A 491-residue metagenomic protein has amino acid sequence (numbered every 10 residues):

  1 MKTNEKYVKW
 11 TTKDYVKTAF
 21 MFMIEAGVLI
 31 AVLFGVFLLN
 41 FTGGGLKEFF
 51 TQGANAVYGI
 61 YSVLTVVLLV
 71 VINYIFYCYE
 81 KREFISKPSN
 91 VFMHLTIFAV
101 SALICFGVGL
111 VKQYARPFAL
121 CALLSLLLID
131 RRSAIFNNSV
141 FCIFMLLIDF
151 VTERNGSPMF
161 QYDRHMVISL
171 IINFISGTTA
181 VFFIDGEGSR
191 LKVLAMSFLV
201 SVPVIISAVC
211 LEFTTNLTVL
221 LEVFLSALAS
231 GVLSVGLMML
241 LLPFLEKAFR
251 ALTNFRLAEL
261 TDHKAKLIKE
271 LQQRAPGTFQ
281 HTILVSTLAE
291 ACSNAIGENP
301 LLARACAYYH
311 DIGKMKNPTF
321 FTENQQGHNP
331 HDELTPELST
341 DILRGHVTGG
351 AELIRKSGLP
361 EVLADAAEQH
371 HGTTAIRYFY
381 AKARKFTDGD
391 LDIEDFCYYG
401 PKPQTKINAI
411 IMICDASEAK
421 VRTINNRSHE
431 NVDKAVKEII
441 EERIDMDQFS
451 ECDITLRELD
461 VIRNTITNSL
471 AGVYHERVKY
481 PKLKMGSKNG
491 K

Functional and structural regions predicted by a protein language model:
T3-H94, V204: Membrane topogenic helices and adjacent juxtamembrane segments
L33, L68-L110, A122-L217: Short helix-perturbing small/polar motifs within transmembrane alpha-helices
N55-V67, H165-N173, S197-F198, V223-S234 (+1 more regions): Alpha-helical transmembrane segments of polytopic membrane proteins
V111-R116: Short, aromatic-rich membrane-interface segments at the entry and exit of alpha-helical transmembrane domains
N138-V140, M196-I342, R384-F386, V478-P481 (+1 more regions): Acidic/His-rich, divalent-metal-binding segments that scaffold phosphate/diphosphate chemistry
D149-F174, N431-V461: Charge-dense polyanion-binding interfaces
I268-S428, E442, M446: Divalent metal-dependent catalytic cores for phosphoryl transfer on phosphate-bearing substrates
I444-K491: Long, hydrophobic alpha-helical segments that serve as membrane-spanning/inserting helices
